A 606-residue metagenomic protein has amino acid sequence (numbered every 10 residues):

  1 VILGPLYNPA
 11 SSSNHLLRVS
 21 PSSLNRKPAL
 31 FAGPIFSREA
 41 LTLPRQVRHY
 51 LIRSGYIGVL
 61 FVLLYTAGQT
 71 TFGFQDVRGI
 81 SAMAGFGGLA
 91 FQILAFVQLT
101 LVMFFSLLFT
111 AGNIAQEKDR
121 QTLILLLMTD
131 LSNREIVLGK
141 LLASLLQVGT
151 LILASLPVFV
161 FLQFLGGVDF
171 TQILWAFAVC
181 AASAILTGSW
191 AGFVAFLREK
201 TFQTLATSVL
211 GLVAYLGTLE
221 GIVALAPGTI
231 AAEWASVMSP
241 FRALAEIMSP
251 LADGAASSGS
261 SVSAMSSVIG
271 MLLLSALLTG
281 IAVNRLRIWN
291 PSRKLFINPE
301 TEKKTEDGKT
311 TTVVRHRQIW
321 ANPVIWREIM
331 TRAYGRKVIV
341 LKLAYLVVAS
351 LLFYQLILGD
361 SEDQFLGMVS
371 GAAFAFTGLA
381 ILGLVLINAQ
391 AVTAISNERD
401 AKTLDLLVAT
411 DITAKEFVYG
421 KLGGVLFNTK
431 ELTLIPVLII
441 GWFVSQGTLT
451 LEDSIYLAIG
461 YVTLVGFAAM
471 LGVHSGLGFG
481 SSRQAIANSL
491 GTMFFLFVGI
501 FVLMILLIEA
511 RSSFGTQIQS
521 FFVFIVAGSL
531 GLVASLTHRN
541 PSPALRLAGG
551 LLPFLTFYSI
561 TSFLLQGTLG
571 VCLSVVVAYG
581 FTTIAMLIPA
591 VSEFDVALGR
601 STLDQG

Functional and structural regions predicted by a protein language model:
V1-F105, G112, Q147, L151 (+3 more regions): Transmembrane alpha-helical segments and their membrane-interface loop/helix boundaries that make up the transmembrane
F36-S37, N113-L145, V324-I329, I395-N428: Helix-loop-helix units of permease transmembrane domains in multi-pass membrane transporters, especially ABC
